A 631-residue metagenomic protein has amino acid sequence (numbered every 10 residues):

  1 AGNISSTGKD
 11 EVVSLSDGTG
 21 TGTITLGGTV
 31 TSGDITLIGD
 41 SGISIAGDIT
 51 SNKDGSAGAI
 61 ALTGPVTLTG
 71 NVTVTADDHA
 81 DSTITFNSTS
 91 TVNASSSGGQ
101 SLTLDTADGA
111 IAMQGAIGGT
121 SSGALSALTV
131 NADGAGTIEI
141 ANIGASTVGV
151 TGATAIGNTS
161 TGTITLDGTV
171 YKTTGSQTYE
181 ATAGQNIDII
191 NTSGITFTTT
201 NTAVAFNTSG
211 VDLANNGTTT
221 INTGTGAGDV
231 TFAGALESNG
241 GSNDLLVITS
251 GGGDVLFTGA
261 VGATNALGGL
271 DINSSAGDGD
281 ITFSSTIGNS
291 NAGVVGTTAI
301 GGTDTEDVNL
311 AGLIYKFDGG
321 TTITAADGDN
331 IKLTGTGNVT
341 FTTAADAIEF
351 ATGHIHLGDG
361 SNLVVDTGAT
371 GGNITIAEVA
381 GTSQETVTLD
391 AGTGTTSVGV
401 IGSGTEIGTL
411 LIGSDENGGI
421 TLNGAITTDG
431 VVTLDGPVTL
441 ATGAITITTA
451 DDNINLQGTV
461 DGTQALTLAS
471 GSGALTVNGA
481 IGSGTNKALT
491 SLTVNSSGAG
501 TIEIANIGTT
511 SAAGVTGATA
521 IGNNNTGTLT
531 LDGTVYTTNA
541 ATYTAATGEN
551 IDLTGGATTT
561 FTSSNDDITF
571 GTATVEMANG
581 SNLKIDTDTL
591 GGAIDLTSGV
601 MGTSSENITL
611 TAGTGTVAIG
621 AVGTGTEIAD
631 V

Functional and structural regions predicted by a protein language model:
A1-V631: Extracellular lectin-like interaction modules
